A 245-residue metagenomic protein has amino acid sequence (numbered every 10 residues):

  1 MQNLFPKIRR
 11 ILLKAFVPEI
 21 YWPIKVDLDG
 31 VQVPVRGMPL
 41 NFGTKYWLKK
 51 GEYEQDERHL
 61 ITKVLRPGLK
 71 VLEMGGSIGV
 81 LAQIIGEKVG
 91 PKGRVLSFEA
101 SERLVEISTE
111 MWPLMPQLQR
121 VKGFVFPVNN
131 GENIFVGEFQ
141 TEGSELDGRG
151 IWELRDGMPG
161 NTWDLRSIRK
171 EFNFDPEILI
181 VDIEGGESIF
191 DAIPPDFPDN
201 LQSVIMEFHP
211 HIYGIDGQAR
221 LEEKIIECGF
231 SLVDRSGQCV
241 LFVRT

Functional and structural regions predicted by a protein language model:
M1-M111, F172, P210, I215-K224 (+1 more regions): S-adenosyl-L-methionine
D29-R58, V121-F174: Glycine-rich adenosyl-binding loop in Rossmann-like folds that engage adenosine-containing cofactors
K70, M74-I78, I151-I215: Active-site segment flanking the S-adenosylmethionine/decSAM binding pocket in AdoMet-dependent transferases
A82, V105, V128, E187-F190: Short, well-ordered alpha-helical microsegments
G93, L118-Q119, E177: Short, conserved active-site loop motifs that form the nucleotide-linked donor/cofactor pocket
P113-M115, F135-T141, F197-D199, E222-K224: Short, hinge-like loop/turn segments at secondary-structure boundaries
Q119-V121, V233: General small-molecule cofactor/ligand-binding pocket signal
